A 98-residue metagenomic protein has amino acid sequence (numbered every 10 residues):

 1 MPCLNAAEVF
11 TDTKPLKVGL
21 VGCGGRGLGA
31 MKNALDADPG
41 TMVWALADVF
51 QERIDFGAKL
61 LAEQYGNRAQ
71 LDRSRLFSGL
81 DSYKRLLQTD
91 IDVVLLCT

Functional and structural regions predicted by a protein language model:
M1-T98: N-terminal glycine-/serine-/threonine-rich beta1-alpha1-beta2 phosphate-ribose binding loop of Rossmann-like
